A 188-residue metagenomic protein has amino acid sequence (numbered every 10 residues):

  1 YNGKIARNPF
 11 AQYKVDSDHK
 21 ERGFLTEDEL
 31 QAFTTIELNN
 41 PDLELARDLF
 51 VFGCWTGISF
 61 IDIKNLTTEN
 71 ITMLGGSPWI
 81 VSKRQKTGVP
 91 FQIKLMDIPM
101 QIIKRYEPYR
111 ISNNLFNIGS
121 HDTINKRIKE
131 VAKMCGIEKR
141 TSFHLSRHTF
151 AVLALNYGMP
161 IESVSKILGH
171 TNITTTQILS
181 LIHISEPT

Functional and structural regions predicted by a protein language model:
G3, F52-N65, Y157-M159, H170: A short, glycine-centered helix-capping/turn motif at helix boundaries that positions DNA-contacting or catalytic
I5-F60: Basic, Lys/Arg- and aromatic-enriched nucleic-acid-binding interface segment
Q12-E29, T34, N65-I102: Conserved tyrosine-mediated DNA breakage-rejoining catalytic core shared by Y-recombinases
H19, Q85-R105, R110-E130: C-terminal catalytic core of Y-nucleophile DNA break-rejoin enzymes
N39-N40, I93, P108-N114, K126-K166: Short, basic (Lys/Arg/His-rich) helix/loop patches that form interaction surfaces in the mid-to-C-terminal regions
F52-G53, L153-A154, I167, L179: Short alpha-helical segment immediately N-terminal to, or the first helix within, an HTH/HTH-like DNA-binding domain
N70-S77, E138-K139, M159-I178: Short, polar N-cap/turn motifs at the start of nucleic acid-interacting alpha helices
S180-T188: Residue-level detector of conserved catalytic or cofactor/ligand-binding positions in enzyme active sites
